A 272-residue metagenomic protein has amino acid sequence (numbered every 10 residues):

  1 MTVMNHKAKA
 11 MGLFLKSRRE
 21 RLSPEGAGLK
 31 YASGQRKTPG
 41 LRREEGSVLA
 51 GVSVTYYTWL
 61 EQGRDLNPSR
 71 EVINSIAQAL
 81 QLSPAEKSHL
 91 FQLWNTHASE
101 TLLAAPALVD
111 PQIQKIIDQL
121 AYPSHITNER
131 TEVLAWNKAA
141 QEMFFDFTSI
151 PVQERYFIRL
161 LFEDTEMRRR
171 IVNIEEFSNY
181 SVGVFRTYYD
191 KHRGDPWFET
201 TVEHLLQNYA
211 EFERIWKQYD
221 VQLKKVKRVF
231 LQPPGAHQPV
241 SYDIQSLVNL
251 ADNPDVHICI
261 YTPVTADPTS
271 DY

Functional and structural regions predicted by a protein language model:
M1-K9, L15, R70-V72, Q78-A107: Short amphipathic recognition helices of helix-turn-helix/homeodomain-type DNA-binding modules
M1-L41: A short, Lys/Arg-rich alpha-helix, primarily the initiator
E20, A98-Q114, Q207-F212: Short, positively charged
A32-T38, R43-E44, A50-N67, S75-A77: Recognition helix of helix-turn-helix/homeodomain-like DNA-binding domains that insert into the DNA major groove
E45, R130, A139, P234-A236: Residue-level recognition of short loop/turn positions
A107-E129, V133, A140: Sensory modules in modular signal-transduction proteins
T127-R214, Q218-Y219, T262: PAS-family sensory domains
Y188, P196, T200-Y272: Amphipathic alpha-helical interface segments
